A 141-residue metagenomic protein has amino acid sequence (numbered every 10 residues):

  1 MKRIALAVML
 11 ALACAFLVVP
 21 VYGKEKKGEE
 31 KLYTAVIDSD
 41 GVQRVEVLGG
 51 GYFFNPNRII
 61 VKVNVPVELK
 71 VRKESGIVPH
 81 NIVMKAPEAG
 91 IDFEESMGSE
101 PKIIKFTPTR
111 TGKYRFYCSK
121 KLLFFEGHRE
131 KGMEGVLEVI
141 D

Functional and structural regions predicted by a protein language model:
M1-E46, D141: Extracytoplasmic entry segments of secretory-pathway proteins
K27-D40, S96-D141: Extracellular/periplasmic metallocenter environments
A35-P66: N-terminal edge beta-strand
G49-G51, V71-S75, P108: Non-cytosolic beta-sheet module surface loops
P56-I59, G90-S96, I104-F106: Beta-strand-rich interaction surfaces with strong enrichment in secreted/lumenal proteins
P66, I77-N81, K113: Exposed beta-strand and adjacent loop surfaces of beta-rich binding modules that mediate intermolecular recognition
E74-G98, F125-M133: Histidine- and aromatic-enriched segments that form or immediately flank copper-ligand environments
